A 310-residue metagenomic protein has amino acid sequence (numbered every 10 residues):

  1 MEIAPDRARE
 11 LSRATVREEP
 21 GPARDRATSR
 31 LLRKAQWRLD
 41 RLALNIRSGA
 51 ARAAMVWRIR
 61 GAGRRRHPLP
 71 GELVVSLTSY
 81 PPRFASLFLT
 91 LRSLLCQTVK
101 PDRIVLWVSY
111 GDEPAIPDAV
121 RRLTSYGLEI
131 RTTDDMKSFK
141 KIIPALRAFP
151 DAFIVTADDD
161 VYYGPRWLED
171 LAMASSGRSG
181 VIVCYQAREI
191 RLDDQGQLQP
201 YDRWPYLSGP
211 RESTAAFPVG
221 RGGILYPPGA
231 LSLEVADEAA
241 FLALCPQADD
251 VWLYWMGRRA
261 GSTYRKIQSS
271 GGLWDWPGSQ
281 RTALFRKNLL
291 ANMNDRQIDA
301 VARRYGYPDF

Functional and structural regions predicted by a protein language model:
E2-R58, P68-P70, A240-F310: C-terminal catalytic/acceptor-binding lobe
V74-P82, Q97: A conserved hydrophobic helix/loop-capping motif in glycosyltransferases and polysaccharide synthases
R83-A85, T133-K141: A short, glycine-/small-residue-rich helix N-cap motif at loop->alpha-helix starts within glycosyltransferase
T90-D102, R122: Short, acidic, metal-binding catalytic loop of nucleotide-sugar glycosyltransferases
D102-E113, R131-T132: Short beta-strand/loop segment that forms part of the nucleotide-sugar
I142-F153: Active-site nucleotide-sugar/metal-binding loop of Leloir-type enzymes
D151-Y162: Short beta-strand-to-loop acidic/aromatic patch adjacent to the donor-nucleotide binding site
G164-A239: Conserved catalytic core of nucleotide-sugar-dependent glycosyltransferases
